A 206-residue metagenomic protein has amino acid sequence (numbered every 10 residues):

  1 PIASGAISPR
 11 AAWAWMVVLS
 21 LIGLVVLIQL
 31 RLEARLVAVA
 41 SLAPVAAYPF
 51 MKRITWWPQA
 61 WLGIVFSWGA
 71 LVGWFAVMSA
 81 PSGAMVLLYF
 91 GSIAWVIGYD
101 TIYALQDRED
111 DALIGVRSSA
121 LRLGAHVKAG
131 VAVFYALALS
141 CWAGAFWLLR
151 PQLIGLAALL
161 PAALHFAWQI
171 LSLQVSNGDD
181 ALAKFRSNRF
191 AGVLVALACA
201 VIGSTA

Functional and structural regions predicted by a protein language model:
P1-G83, L87, G144, H165-Q174: Intramembrane alpha-helical segments
P1-L24, I93-W142, L173-F185, A191: Solvent-exposed interhelical
E33-V45, Q59-I114, A125-C141, R150-L153: Functional transmembrane core segments of multi-pass inner-membrane proteins
S41, Y48-K52, F90, Y103-A104 (+3 more regions): Residue-level signal for the start and early helices of compact helical domains
S140, G144-A206: Extended hydrophobic alpha-helices typical of membrane-associated regions
